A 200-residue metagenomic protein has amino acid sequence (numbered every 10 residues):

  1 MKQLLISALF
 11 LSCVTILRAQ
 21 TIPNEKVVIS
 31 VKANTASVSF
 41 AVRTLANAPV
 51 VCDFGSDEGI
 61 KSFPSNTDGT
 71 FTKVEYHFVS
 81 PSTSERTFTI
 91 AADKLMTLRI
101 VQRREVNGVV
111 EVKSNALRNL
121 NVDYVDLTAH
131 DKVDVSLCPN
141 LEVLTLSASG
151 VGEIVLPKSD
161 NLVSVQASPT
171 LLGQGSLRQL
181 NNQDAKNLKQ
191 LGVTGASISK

Functional and structural regions predicted by a protein language model:
L5, I16-D126, D131-P139, D160 (+2 more regions): N-terminal capping/linker segments that flank leucine-rich repeat
L11-S12: Repetitive helical segments and hydrophobic/amphipathic motifs
N121, T145-S147, V155, Q166-S168: Short beta-strand elements of solenoid repeat domains
D131, V151-G152, R178: Alpha-solenoid ARM/HEAT helical repeat scaffolds used for protein-protein interactions
L137-E142, G152-E153, K158-S164: Tandem repeat domain/solenoid detector
